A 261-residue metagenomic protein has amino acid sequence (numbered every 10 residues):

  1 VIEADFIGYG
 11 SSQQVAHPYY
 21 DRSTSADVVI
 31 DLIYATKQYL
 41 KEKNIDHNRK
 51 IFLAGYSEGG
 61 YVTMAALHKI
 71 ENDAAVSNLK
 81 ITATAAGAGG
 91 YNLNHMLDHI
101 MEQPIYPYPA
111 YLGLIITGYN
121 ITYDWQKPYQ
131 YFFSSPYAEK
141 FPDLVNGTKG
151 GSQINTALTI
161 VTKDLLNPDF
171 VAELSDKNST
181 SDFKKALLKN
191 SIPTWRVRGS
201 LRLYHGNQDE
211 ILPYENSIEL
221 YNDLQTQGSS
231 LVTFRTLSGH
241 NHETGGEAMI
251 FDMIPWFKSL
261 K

Functional and structural regions predicted by a protein language model:
V1-D27: Cap/lid segment of the alpha/beta-hydrolase catalytic domain
G8-G10, Y91, N241: Alpha/beta-hydrolase active-site loop signature
Y19-E42: Alpha/beta-hydrolase active-site loop
Y34-P107: Primarily recognizes the serine-hydrolase "nucleophile elbow" in alpha/beta-hydrolase and SGNH/GDSL folds
G87-P193: Accessory cap/linker subdomain of secreted extracellular hydrolases
L93, N207-P213, E243: Acidic catalytic loop of the alpha/beta-hydrolase fold
S179, K184-K185, I211, I218-K261: C-terminal catalytic histidine-bearing segment of alpha/beta-hydrolase fold enzymes
V197, R202-D209: Short beta-strand/loop motif that positions the catalytic acidic residue of the alpha/beta-hydrolase fold
